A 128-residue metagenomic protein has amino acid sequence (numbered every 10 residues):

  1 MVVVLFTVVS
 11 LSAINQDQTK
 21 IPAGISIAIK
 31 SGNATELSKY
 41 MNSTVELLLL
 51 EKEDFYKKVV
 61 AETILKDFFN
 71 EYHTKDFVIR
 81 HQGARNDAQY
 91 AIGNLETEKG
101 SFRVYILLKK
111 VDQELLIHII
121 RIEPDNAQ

Functional and structural regions predicted by a protein language model:
L5-I27: Short, low-complexity N-terminal intrinsically disordered segments enriched in polar/charged residues
K20, M41-V78: Short solvent-exposed beta->alpha transition segments
A23-K39: Short acidic-aromatic low-complexity motifs
I27, T35, V78-Y90, D125-Q128: Exposed acidic/polar residues on beta-strands and adjacent loops within beta-sheet cores, strongest in beta-propeller
M41-T44, E51-E53, H81-G83, N94-T97 (+2 more regions): A mature extracytoplasmic/lumenal domain signature
T63-S101: Surface-exposed, charged secondary-structure patches
S101-Q128: Short beta-strand edge/turn micro-motifs at domain boundaries
